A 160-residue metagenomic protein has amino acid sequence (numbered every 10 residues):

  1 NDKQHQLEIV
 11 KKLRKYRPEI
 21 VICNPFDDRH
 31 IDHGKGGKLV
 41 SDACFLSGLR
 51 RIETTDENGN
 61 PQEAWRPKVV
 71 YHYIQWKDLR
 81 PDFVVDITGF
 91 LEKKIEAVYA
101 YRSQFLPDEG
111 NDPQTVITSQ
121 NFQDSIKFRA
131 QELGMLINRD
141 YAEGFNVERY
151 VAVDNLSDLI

Functional and structural regions predicted by a protein language model:
D2-I160: Metal-dependent de-N-acetylase/amidase catalytic core
